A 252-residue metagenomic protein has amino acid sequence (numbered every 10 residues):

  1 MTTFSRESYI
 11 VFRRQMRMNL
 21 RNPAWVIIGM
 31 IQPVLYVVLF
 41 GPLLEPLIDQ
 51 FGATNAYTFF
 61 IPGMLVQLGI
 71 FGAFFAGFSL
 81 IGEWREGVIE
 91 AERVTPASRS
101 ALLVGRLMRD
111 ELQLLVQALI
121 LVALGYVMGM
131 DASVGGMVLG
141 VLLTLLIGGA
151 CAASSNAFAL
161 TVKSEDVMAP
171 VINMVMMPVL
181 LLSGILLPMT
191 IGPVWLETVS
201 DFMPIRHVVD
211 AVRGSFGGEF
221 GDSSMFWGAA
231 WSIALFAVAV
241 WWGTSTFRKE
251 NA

Functional and structural regions predicted by a protein language model:
M1-Q32: Aromatic- and glycine-rich beta-strand/loop motifs that create alpha-glucan
I10, R14-M18, E86-V94, L160-K163 (+3 more regions): Short amphipathic alpha-helical coupling elements at transmembrane boundaries
M18, I48-G52, L180-A237: Membrane-interfacial helix-loop-helix junctions in multi-pass membrane proteins
P23-A24, T58, S100, D166 (+1 more regions): Residues that define the loop-to-transmembrane-helix transition and helix capping in multi-pass membrane transporters
I27-P33, K163-G184: Pore- or pathway-lining transmembrane helices of multi-pass membrane proteins that form conduits for solutes/ions
L35-L39, A56-M128, S155-N156, M174 (+1 more regions): Hydrophobic alpha-helical transmembrane segments of multi-pass membrane transport proteins
R99-I172, E219-T244: Alpha-helical transmembrane segments and their short interhelical loops
S245-A252: Short cytosolic juxtamembrane segments of multi-pass membrane proteins
